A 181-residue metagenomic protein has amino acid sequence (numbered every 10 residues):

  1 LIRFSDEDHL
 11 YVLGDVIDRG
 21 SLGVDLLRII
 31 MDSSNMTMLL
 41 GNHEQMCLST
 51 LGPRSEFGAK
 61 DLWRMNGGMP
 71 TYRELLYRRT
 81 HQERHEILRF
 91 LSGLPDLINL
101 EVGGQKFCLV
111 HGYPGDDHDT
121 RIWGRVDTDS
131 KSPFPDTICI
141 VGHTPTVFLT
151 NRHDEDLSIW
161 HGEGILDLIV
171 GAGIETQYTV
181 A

Functional and structural regions predicted by a protein language model:
L1-L27: N-terminal active-site segment of His-dependent metallophosphoesterases
F4, I30-S33, D129-F134, R152-H161: Short, conserved loop/helix-junction motifs that constitute active-site signature segments in enzyme catalytic cores
H9, Q105, T137, E163 (+1 more regions): Conserved catalytic motifs of the protein kinase core domain
L10-G14, M38-N42, V110, I138-T144 (+1 more regions): Active-site neighborhood of phospho(di)ester-bond hydrolases with catalytic His/Asp-centered motifs
D18-S21, E44-L48, D116-D117, H143-N151 (+1 more regions): Active-site environment of divalent metal-dependent phosphoester hydrolases
G23-N99, G104-Q105: Active-site neighborhood of divalent metal-dependent phosphoester bond hydrolases
H81-N151: His/acidic metal-ligating clusters that form di-metal
H161-A181: Binuclear metal-dependent phosphoesterase catalytic core
